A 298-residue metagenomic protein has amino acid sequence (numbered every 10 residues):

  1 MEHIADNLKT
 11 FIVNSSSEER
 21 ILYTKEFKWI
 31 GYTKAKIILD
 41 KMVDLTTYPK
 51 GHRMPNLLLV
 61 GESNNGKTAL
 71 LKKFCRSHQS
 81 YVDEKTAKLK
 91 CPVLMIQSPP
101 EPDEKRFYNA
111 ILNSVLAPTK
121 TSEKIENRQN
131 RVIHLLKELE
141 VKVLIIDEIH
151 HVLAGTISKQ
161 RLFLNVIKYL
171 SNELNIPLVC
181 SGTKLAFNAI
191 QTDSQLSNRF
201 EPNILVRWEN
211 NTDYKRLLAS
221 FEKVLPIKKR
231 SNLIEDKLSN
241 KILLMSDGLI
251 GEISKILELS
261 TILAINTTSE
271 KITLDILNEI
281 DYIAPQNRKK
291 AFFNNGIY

Functional and structural regions predicted by a protein language model:
M1-S17, N64, N211-T212, A219-Y298: C-terminal alpha-helical "lid" subdomain
R20-I38: Dynamic helix-loop-helix/coil hinge segments at AAA+ ATPase domain boundaries and subdomain interfaces
L39-G51: Pre-Walker A adenine-sensing motif
G51-K73: Walker A/P-loop nucleotide-binding motif
R76-A87, A117: Post-Walker A helix-loop "phosphate-sensing" segment adjacent to the P-loop in P-loop NTPases
V93-L94, P99-K120: Conserved NTP-binding/hydrolysis module of P-loop NTPases
L135-S158: Conserved P-loop NTPase "ATPase switch" module shared by AAA+ and STAND
L153-G155, N165-L233, K237: The catalytic "switch" region of P-loop NTPases
